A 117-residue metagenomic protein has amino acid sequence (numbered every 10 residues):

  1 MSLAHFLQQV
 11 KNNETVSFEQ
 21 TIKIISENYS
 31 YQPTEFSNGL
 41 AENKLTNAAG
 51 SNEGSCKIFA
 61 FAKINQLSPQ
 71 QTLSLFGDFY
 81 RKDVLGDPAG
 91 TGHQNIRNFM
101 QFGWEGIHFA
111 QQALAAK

Functional and structural regions predicted by a protein language model:
S2-V10, A113-A116: Long, charge-rich, low-complexity intrinsically disordered regions
L3-L7, S30, S55-I58, A62: Intrinsically disordered, charged low-complexity linkers and terminal tails that flank or connect structured domains
F6, N38-N47: A ubiquitous short alpha-helical element
K11-E35, Q111: Short, charge-rich, low-complexity alpha-helical interaction segments
I24, N28, L75-F79, F99: Short acidic/histidine-centered micro-motifs embedded in hydrophobic/aromatic stretches that mark compact functional
N43-G92: Amphipathic protein-protein interaction modules
T91-K117: Long, compositionally biased
